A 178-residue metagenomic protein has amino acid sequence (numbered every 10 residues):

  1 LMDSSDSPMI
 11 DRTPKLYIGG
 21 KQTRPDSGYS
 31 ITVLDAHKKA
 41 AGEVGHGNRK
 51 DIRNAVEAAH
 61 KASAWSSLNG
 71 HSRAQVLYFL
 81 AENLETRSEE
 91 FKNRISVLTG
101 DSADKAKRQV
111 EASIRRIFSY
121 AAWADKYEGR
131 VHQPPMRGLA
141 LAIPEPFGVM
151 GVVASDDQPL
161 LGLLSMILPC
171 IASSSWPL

Functional and structural regions predicted by a protein language model:
L1-H37: Hydrophobic face of amphipathic alpha-helices that form TPR/SEL1-like repeat modules and related alpha-solenoid
D11-T13, I18, K39, K126 (+2 more regions): Residue-level signal for pocket-adjacent positions within structured domains
L16, F118, D125, P144-F147: Short glycine- and Lys/Arg-enriched binding-loop motifs that mark or flank ligand-binding interfaces
I18, D26, L98, Y127 (+1 more regions): Short glycine/serine/threonine-biased micro-segments
T23, N48, D156-D157: Short, glycine-/Ser/Thr-/acidic-enriched flexible segments
H37-Y127: Glycine-rich loop-to-alpha-helix module at the N-terminal edge of alpha/beta enzyme cores
R130-L178: Conserved small-residue-rich beta-alpha loop and adjacent elements that most often cradle the phosphate/pyrophosphate
